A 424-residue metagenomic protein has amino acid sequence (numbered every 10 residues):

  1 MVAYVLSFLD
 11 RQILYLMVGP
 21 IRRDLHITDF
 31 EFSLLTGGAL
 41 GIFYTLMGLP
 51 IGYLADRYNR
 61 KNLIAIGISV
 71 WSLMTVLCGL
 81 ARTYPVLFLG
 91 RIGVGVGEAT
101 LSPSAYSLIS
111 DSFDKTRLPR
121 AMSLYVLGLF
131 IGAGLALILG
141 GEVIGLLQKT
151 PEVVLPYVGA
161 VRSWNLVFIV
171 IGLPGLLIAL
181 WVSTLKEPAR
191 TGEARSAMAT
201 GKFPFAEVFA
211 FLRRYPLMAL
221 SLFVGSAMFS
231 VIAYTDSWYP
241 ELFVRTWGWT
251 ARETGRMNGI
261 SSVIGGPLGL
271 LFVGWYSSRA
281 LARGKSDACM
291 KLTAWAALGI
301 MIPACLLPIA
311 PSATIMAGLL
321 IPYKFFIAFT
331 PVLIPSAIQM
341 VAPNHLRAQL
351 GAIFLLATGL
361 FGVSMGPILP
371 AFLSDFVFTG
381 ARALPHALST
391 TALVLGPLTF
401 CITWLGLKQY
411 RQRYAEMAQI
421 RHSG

Functional and structural regions predicted by a protein language model:
L14-Y15, Y215-L270, I327, P331 (+2 more regions): Extracytoplasmic gate region of multi-pass secondary transporters
Y15-L46: Extracellular/periplasmic helix-loop-helix junction of adjacent transmembrane segments in MFS-like secondary
H26, N59, L80-V86, G97 (+2 more regions): Helix-breaking motifs and short loop linkers at transmembrane-helix boundaries and internal kinks in secondary membrane
G37-G52, I260-V273: Central cavity-lining transmembrane alpha-helices of secondary-active solute carriers, predominantly the Major
L46-Y84: Conserved MFS/SLC helix-loop-helix module at the cytosolic interface between two early adjacent transmembrane helices
G90-L127: Cytoplasmic helix-loop-helix junction between adjacent transmembrane helices in 12-TM secondary transporters
Y125, L129-S183: Helix-loop-helix hairpin linking two adjacent transmembrane segments in secondary transporters
S183-E207, A415-I420: Flexible cytoplasmic inter-helical loops of multi-pass small-molecule transporters
